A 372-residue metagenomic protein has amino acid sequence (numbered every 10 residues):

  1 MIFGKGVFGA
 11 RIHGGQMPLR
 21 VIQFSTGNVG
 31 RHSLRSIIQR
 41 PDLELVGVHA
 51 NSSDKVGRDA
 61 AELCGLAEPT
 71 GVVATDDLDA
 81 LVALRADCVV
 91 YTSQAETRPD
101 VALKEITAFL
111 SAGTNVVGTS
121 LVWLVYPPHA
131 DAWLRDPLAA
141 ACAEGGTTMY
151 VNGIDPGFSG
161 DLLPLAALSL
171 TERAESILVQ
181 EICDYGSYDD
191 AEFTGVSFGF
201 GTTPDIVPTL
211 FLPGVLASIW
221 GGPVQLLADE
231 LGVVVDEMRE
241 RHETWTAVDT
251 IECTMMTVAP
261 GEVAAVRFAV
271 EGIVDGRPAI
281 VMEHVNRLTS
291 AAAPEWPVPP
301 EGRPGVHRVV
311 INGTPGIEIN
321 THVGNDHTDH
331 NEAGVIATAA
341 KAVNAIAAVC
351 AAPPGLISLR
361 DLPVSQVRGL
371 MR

Functional and structural regions predicted by a protein language model:
I2-A112, G232: N-terminal glycine-/serine-/threonine-rich beta1-alpha1-beta2 phosphate-ribose binding loop of Rossmann-like
F24, N28, H32, L84 (+8 more regions): Conserved active-site and cofactor/substrate-binding residues in soluble primary-metabolism enzymes
F24-S25, L168-W296, G305-V309, E332: Active-site-lining helix/loop region of Rossmann-like oxidoreductase modules
L45, V116, T148-M149: Hydrophobic beta-strand scaffold residues
N51, A95, T114, S120-L124 (+2 more regions): Short, ordered loop/turn segments at secondary-structure junctions
L103-K104, A112, S120-T147: Rossmann-fold NAD(P)-binding glycine/threonine-rich loop
F158-S169: Alpha-helical support elements that line or immediately flank enzyme active sites and cofactor-binding pockets
S290-A291, V298-R372: C-terminal helical cap and adjacent loop that interface with cofactors, partners, or active-site loops
